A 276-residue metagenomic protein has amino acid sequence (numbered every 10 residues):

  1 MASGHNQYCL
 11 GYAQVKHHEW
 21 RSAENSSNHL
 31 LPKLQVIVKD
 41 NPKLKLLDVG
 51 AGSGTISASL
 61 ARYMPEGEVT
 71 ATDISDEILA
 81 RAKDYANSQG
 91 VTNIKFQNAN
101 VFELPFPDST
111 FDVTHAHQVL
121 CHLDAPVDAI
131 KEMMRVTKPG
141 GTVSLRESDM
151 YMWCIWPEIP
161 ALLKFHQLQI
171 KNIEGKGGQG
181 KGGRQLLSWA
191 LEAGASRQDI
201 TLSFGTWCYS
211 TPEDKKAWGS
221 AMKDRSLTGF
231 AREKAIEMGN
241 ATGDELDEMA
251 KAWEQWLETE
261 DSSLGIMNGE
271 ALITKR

Functional and structural regions predicted by a protein language model:
M1-E24: Class I SAM-dependent methyltransferase Rossmann-like catalytic core, especially the SAM/SAH-binding loop
A2-C9, Q167, D199-L264: C-terminal helical/coil "lid" or tail adjacent to the Rossmann-like core of SAM-dependent
E19-L44, S59: Conserved alpha-helix/loop element of class I SAM-dependent methyltransferases that forms part of the SAM/SAH-binding
I37, L44-V49, S53-E103, D128: Class I SAM-dependent methyltransferase SAM/SAH-binding core
F102-V113: A short acidic, Gly/Pro-enriched loop at the edge of an enzyme's catalytic core that lines a small-molecule cofactor
D112-P126: A short SAM/SAH-binding and catalytic strip from SAM-dependent methyltransferases
V127-T142: A short glycine-rich, Lys/Arg-flanked "PGG" loop and its adjoining helix->strand segment in the class I
S144-R225: Conserved catalytic/acceptor-binding region of the Class I
